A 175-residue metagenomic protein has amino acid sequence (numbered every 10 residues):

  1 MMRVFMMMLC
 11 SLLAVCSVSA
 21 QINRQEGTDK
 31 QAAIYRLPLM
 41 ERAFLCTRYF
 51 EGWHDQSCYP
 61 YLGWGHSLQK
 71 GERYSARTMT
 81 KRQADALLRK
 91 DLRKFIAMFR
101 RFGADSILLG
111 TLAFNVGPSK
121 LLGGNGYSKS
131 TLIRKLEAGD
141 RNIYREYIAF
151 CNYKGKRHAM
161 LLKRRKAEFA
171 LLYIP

Functional and structural regions predicted by a protein language model:
M1-V4: Positively charged n-region of N-terminal signal peptides that target proteins for export
M6-V15: Bacterial N-terminal signal peptides
L9, S19-H54, H66-S75, M79-K90 (+2 more regions): Long, amphipathic alpha-helical surface segments
D55-Y59, F99-L108, E146: Surface-exposed patches in mature extracellular/periplasmic domains of secreted proteins
Y59-L62, H66: Early exported N-terminus immediately downstream of N-terminal targeting peptides
S106-K120: Short N-proximal segments of mature Sec-exported proteins
